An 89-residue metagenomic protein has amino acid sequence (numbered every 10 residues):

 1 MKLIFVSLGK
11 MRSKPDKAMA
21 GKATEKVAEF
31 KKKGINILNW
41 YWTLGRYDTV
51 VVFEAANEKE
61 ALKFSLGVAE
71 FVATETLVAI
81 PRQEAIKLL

Functional and structural regions predicted by a protein language model:
M1-K32, N36-L38, T43-Y47, I80-L89: Short S/T/G/P-rich N-terminal loop/turn motif that feeds into the first structured element of a domain
G9-M11, V51-A56: Short beta-strand-to-loop capping motifs
E54-E84: An amphipathic, aromatic/His-enriched active-site/gating alpha helix that lines ligand/cofactor pockets
